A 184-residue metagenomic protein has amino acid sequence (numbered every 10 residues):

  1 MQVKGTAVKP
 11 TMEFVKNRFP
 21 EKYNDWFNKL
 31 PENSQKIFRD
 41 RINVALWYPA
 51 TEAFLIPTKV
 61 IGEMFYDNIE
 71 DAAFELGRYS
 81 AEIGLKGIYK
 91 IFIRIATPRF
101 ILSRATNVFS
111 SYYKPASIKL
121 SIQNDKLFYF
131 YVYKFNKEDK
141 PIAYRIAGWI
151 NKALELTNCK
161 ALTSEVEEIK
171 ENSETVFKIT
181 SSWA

Functional and structural regions predicted by a protein language model:
M1-D67: N-terminal leader/assembly segments
V3, R18, I142, E168-I169: Short, contiguous, pocket-lining structural segments that sit at or immediately flank catalytic/ligand-binding sites
E32, K134-N136, I169-S173: Short, internal active-site loops enriched in acidic
A45-R145, L162, E167: Amphipathic interaction/junction segments at domain boundaries or subunit interfaces
Y144-N158: Short, non-transmembrane amphipathic alpha-helical segments
T163-W183: Beta-rich nucleic-acid/ligand-interaction surfaces
